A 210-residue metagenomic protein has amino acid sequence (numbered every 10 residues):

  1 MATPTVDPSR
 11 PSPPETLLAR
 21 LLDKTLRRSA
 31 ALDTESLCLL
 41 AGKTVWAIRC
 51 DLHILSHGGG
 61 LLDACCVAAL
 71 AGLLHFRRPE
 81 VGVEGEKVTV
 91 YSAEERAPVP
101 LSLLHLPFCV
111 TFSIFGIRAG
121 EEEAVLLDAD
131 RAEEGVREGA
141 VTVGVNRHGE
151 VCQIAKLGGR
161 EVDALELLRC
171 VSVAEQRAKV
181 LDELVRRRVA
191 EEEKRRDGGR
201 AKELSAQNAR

Functional and structural regions predicted by a protein language model:
M1-R210: Polyanion-binding surfaces on beta-sheet-dominated domains and ring/shell assemblies
